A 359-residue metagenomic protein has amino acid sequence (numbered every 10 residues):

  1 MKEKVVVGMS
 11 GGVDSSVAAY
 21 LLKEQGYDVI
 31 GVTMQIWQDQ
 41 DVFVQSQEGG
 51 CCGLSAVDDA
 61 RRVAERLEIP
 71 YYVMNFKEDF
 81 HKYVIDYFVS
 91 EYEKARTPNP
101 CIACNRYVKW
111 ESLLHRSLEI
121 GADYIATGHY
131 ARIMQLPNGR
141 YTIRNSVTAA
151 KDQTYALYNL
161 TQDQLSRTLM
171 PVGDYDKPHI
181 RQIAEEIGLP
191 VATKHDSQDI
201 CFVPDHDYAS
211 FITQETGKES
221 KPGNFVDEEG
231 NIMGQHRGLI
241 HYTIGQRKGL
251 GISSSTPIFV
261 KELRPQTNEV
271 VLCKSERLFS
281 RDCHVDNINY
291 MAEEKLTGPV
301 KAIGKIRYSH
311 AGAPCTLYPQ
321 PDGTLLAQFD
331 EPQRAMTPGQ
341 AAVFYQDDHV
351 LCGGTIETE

Functional and structural regions predicted by a protein language model:
M1-Y158, L169, P178: ATP-dependent adenylation/nucleotidyltransferase module used to activate substrates
A126-P137, T142-E359: AMP-forming adenylation/ATP pyrophosphatase catalytic core
